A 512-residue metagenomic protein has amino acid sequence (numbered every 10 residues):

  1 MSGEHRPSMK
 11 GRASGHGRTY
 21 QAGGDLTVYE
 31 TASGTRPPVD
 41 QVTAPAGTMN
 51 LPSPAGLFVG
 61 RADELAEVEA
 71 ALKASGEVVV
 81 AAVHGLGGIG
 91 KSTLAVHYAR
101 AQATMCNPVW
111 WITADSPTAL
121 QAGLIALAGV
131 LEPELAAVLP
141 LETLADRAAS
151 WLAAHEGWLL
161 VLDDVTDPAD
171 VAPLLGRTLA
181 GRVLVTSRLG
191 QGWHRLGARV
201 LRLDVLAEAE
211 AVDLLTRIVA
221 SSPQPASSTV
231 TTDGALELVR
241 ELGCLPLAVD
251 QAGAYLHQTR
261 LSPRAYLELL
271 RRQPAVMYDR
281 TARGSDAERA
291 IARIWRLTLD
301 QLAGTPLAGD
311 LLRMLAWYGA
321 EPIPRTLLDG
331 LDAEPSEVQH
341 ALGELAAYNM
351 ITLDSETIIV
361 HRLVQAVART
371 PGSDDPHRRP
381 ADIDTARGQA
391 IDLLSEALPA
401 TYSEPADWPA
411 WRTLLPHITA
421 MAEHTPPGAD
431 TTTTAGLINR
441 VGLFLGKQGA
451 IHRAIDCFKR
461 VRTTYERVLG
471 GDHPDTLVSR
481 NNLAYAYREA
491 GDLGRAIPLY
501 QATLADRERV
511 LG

Functional and structural regions predicted by a protein language model:
M1-R12: Low-complexity repeat regions of mature extracellularly deployed or surface/particle-associated proteins
P7, T19-Y20, L26: Solenoid scaffold repeats with emphasis on beta-solenoid/beta-helix
G23-T463, R467-V468, R480, Y487-A490 (+2 more regions): Aliphatic-rich helical/repeat scaffold segments used for oligomerization and domain docking
L469-D472, G491, L511-G512: Short coil/turn and helix-start
